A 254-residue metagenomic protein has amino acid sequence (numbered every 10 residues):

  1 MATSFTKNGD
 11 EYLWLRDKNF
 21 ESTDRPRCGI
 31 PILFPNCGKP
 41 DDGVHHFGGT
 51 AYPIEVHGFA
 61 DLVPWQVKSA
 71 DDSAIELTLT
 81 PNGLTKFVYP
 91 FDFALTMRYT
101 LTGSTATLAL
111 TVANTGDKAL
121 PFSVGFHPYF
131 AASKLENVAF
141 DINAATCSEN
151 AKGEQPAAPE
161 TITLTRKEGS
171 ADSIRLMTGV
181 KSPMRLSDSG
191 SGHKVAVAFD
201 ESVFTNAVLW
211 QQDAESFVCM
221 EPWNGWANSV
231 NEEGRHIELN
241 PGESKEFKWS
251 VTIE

Functional and structural regions predicted by a protein language model:
M1-P31, P35-C37, D42-V44, A51-I54 (+2 more regions): Beta-strand-rich N-terminal accessory domains
S4-T6, K118-V124: Short, hydrophobic/aromatic beta-strand segments
T50-G103: Extended, loop-rich substrate-binding clefts of extracytoplasmic carbohydrate-active enzymes
Y52, H57-S69, R166-R235, P241: Acidic/His-leaning functional-site neighborhoods
P90-A94, L101-T107, D117-P121, E215 (+1 more regions): Coil-to-beta-strand transition motifs
L101, V112-N114, V251: Hydrophobic beta-strand positions in extracellular immunoglobulin-like domains
L110-G116, Q211: Asparagine-centered strand-capping/turn motif at beta-strand->loop junctions
A119-P121, P128-S202: Active-site/ligand-binding surface loops and adjacent short beta/alpha elements that line catalytic pockets across
